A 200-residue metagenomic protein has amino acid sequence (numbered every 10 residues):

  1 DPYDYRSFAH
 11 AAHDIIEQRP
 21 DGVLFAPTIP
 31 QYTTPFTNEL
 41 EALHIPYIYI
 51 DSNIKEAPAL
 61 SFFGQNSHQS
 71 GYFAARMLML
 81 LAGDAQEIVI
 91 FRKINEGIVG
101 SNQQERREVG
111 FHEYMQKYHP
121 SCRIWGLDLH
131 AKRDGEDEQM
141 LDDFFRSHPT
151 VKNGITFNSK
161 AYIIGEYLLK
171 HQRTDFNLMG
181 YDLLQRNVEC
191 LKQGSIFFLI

Functional and structural regions predicted by a protein language model:
D1-P2: N-terminal glycine-rich anion-binding loop in soluble enzyme alpha/beta folds
S7-I15, D21-E41, F111, R123-V188: Hydrophobic alpha-helical
Y32-Q69, Q185-F197: Flexible loop/hinge segments that line or gate small-molecule binding clefts
I50, I90-K93, I155: Short hydrophobic segments within beta-strands
F62-I88, D137-E138, N187: Hydrophobic alpha-helical segments within soluble ligand-binding/sensing domains
A75-Y118, G126: An alpha-beta-alpha
